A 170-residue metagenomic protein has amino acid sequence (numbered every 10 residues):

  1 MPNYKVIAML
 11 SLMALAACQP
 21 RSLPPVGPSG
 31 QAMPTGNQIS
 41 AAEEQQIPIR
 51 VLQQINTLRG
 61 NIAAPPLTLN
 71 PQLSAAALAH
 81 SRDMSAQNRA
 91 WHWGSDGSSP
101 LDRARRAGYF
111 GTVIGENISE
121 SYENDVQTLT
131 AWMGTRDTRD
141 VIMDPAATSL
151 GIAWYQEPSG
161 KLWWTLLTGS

Functional and structural regions predicted by a protein language model:
M1-W93, R106, V126-Q127, D140 (+1 more regions): N-terminal targeting leaders of exported, membrane, and organelle-targeted proteins
A90-N117: Surface/interface-facing alpha-helical segments and adjacent flexible terminal/loop regions used for partner/assembly
G115-S121, G169: A bilobed periplasmic-binding-protein/Venus flytrap-type ligand-binding module shared by bacterial periplasmic
